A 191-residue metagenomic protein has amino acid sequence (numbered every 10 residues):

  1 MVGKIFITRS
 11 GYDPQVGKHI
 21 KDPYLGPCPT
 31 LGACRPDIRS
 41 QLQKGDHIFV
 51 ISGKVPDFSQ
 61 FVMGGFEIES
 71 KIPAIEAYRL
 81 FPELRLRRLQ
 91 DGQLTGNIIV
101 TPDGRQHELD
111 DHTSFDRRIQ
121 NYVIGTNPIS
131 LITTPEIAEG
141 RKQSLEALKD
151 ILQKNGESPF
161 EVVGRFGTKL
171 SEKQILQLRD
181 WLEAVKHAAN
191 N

Functional and structural regions predicted by a protein language model:
M1, A74-N191: Contiguous surface segments at macromolecular interaction interfaces
M1-Q43, P56, L80, T168-N191: Compositionally biased, charged N-terminal/linker segments
Y12-P14, K54, E69-A74: Short loop/turn segments at secondary-structure transitions that flank enzyme active sites
G45-H47: Loop/turn positions that initiate beta-strands
F49-V50, G65: A structural signal for short, well-ordered beta-strand segments and their strand-loop junctions that often border
S52-S59: Short, charged beta-turn/beta-strand-edge "cap" motif at the junction between a beta-strand and an adjacent loop
Q60-K71: Short beta-strand-centered aromatic/proline hotspots
